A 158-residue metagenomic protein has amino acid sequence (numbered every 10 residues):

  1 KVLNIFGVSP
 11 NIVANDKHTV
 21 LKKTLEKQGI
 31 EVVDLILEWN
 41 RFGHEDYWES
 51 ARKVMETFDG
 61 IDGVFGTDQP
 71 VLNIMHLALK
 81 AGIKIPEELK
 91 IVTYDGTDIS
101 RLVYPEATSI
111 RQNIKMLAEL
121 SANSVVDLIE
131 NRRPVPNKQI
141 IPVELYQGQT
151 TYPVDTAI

Functional and structural regions predicted by a protein language model:
K1-I30, D34, N137-P153: An alpha-beta-alpha
I5-V8, E38, T67, D95: Conserved residues at the C-terminal ends of beta-strands
A14, H44-Y47, V103, A118: Alpha-helix N-cap/helix-start motif
K17-V20, S50, S121: Internal, well-ordered alpha-helical segments in soluble enzyme and binding-protein domains
E26, F42-E49, T151-I158: Inter-domain helical "communication" segments and dimerization helices that couple sensory or membrane-embedded modules
V32-V33, R52-I158: Flexible loop/turn connectors
I36-F58: Structural motif
